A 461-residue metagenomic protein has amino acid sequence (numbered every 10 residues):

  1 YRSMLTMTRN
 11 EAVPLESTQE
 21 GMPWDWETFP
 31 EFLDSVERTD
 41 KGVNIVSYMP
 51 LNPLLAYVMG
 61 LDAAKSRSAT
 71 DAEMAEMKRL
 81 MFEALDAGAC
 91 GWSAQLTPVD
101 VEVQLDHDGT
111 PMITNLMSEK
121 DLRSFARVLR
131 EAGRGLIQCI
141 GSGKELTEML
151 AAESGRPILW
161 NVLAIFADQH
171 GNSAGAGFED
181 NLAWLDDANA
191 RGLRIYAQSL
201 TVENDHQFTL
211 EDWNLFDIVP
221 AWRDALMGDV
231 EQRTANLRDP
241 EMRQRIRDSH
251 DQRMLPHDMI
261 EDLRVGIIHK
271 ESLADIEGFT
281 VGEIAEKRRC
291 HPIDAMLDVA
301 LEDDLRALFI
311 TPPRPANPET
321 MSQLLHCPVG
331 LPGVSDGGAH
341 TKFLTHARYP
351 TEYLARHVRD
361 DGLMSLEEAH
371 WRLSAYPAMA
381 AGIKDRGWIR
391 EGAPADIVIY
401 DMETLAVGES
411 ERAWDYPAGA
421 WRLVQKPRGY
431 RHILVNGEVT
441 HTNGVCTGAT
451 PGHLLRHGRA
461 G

Functional and structural regions predicted by a protein language model:
Y1-W92: Divalent-metal coordination cores built from histidine and acidic residues
R2-G21, D25, A63-D71, Q104-S118 (+4 more regions): Glycine-rich tight-turn/loop motif centered on a GG-T
V36-D40, L85-D86, L129-E131, E148-R156 (+2 more regions): Acidic (Asp/Glu)-rich catalytic clusters
I45-M49, W92-A94, G135-C139, I158-V162 (+2 more regions): Hydrophobic faces of well-ordered beta-strands that scaffold small-molecule active sites in alpha/beta enzyme cores
V101-H107, G143-E153, D168-A183, T201-P220 (+2 more regions): Histidine/acidic-residue-rich catalytic or RNA/ligand-binding cores of hydrolases and nuclease-related proteins
R130, N189-R194, Q207-A225, Q252-E302 (+1 more regions): His/Asp/Glu-enriched, well-ordered alpha-helical/loop segment that forms or immediately abuts the divalent-metal
S154-P256: Polar, glycine-rich mid-to-C-terminal structural blocks that act as macromolecule-binding/assembly scaffolds
Q323-G330, Y349, I399-V445, A449-H453: C-terminal cap of metal-dependent C-N hydrolases
